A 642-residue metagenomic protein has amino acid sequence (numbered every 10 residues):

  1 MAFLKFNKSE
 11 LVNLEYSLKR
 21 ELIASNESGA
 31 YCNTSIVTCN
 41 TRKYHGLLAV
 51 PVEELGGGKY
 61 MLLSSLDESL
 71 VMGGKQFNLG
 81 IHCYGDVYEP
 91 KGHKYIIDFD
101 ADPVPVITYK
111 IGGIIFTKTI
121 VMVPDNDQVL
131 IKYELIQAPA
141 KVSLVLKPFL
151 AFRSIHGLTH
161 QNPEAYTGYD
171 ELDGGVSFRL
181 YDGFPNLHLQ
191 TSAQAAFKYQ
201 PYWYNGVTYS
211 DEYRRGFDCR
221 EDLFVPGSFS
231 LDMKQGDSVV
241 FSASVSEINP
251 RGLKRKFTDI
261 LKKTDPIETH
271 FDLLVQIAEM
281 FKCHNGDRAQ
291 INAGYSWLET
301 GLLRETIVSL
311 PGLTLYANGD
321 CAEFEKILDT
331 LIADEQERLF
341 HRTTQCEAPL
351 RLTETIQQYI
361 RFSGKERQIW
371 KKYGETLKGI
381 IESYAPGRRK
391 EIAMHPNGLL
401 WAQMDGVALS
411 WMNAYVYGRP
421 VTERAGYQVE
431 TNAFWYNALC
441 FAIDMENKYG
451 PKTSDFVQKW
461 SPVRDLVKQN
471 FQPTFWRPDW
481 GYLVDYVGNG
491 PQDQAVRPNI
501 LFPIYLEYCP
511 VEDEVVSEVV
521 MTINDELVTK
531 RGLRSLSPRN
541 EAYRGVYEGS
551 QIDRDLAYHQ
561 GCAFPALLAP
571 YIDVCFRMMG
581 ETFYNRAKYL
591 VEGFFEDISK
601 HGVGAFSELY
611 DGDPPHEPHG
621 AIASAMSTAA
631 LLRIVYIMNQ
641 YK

Functional and structural regions predicted by a protein language model:
M1-P266, G319-D320, A333, E337 (+3 more regions): Terminal accessory carbohydrate-recognition/targeting modules of carbohydrate-active enzymes
A2-H82, C219-R220, A414-A425, V429 (+4 more regions): Aromatic (Trp/Tyr) and acidic
Y133, S309, P503: Residue-level signal for inorganic ion chemistry
Q137-A138, T159-N162, E171, L180 (+10 more regions): Aromatic-rich carbohydrate-recognition surfaces in CAZymes
A195-F197, G206-D211, G216, V239 (+6 more regions): Extended glycan-interaction surfaces of carbohydrate-active proteins
R251, Y359-K372, F441-K459, E514 (+1 more regions): Inter-helical turn/loop segments and adjacent helix faces that build the functional surface of alpha-helical bundle
F324, V457, R464, V516 (+1 more regions): Solenoid-repeat scaffolds in large eukaryotic assemblies
S383, Y427-Y449, V457-D465: Aromatic- and glycine-enriched pocket-lining scaffold segments that form the walls of small-molecule binding clefts
